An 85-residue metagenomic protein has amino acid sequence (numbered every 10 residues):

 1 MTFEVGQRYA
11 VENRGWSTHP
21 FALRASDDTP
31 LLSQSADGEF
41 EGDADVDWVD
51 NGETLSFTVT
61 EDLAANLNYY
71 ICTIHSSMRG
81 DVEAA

Functional and structural regions predicted by a protein language model:
M1-R8: N-terminal edge beta-strand
G6, R14-W16: Short solvent-exposed strand-capping/beta-turn motif centered on an Asx-Ser/Thr pair
V11: Polyanion-binding surfaces on beta-sheet-dominated domains and ring/shell assemblies
W16-T18, G38-A85: Extracellular/periplasmic metallocenter environments
P20-S33, D81-A84: Short, surface-exposed beta-strand/strand-loop-strand elements in extracellular ectodomains
